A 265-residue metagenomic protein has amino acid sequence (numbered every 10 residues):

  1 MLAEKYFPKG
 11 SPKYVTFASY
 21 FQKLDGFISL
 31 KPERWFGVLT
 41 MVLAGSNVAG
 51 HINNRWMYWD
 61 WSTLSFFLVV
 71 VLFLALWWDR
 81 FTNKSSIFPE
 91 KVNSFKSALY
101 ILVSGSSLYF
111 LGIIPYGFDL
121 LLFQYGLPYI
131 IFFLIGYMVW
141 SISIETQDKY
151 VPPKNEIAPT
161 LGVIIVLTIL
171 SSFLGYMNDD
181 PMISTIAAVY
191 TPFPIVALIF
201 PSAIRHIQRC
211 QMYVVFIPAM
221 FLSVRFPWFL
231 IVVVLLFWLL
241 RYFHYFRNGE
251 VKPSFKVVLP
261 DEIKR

Functional and structural regions predicted by a protein language model:
M1-P128: N-terminal topogenic module of multi-pass integral membrane proteins
I28-F36, P89-S97, S143-V166, A203-I217: Cytoplasm-facing juxtamembrane segments at the starts of transmembrane helices in multi-pass membrane proteins
V42-N47, G105-Y109, I165-F173, T191-L198 (+1 more regions): Hydrophobic, membrane-inserted alpha-helices
S46-F67, L111-I130, P152-P153, L170-T191 (+2 more regions): Membrane-helix interface and helix-disruption motif detector
L68-S86, E145, K149, I195-A219: Alpha-helical transmembrane segments and their immediate juxtamembrane interface regions
V70-T82, G126-T146, P201-S202, H244-V251: Membrane-water interface of transmembrane alpha-helices
K96, Y109-L161: Membrane-anchoring/interfacial helices and their immediately flanking loops in integral membrane proteins
I186-R265: C-terminal transmembrane-bundle signature of multipass membrane proteins, characterized by strong activation on
